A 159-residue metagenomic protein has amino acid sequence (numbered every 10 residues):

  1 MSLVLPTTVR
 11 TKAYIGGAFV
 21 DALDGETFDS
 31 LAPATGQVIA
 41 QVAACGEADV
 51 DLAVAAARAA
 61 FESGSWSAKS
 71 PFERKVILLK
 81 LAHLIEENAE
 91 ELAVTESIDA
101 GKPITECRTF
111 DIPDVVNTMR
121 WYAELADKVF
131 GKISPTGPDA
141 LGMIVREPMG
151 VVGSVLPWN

Functional and structural regions predicted by a protein language model:
M1-T35, A60: Hydrophobic face of amphipathic alpha-helices that form TPR/SEL1-like repeat modules and related alpha-solenoid
A13, D21, S97, D127 (+1 more regions): Short glycine- and Lys/Arg-enriched binding-loop motifs that mark or flank ligand-binding interfaces
G17, G36, R74, M119 (+1 more regions): Residue-level signature of catalytic and energy-coupling elements of molecular machines, predominantly ATP/GTP-dependent
A18, E26, K102, K132 (+1 more regions): Gly/Ser/Thr-rich helix-start
V20, G64-S67, W158-N159: Short strand->helix junction
A22, A32, A44, A68 (+1 more regions): Conserved strand-loop elements at the edges of beta-sheets that form or border functional pockets
I39-V129: Glycine-rich loop-to-alpha-helix module at the N-terminal edge of alpha/beta enzyme cores
G131-N159: Conserved small-residue-rich beta-alpha loop and adjacent elements that most often cradle the phosphate/pyrophosphate
